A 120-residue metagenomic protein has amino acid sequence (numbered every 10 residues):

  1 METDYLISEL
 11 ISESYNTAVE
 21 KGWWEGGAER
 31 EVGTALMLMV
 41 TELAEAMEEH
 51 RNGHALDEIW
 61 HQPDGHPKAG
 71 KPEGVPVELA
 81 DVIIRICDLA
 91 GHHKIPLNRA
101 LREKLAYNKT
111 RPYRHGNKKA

Functional and structural regions predicted by a protein language model:
M1-A120: Flexible "arm" and connector segments at domain edges
